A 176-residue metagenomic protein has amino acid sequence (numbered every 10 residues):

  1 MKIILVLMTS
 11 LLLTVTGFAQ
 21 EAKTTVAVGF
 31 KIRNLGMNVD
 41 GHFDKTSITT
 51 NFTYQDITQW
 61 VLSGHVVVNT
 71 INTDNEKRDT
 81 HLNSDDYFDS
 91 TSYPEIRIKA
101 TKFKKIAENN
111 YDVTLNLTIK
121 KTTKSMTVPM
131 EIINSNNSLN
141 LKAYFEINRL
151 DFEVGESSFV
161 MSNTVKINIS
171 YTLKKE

Functional and structural regions predicted by a protein language model:
M1-I4: Positively charged n-region of N-terminal signal peptides that target proteins for export
V6-V15: Bacterial N-terminal signal peptides
A19-E176: Low-complexity, acidic/polar, glycine-enriched regions of mature
